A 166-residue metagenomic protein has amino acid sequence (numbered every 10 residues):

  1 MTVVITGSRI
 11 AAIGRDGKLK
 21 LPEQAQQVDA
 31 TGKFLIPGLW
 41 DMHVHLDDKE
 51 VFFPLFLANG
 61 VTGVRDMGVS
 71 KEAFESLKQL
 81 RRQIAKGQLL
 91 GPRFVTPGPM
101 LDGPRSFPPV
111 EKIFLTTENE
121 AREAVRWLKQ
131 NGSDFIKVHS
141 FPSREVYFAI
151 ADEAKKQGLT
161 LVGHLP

Functional and structural regions predicted by a protein language model:
M1-I36: Histidine-rich, glycine-flanked metal-binding segment
A30, F34-L35, M42, F52-P166: Divalent-metal coordination cores built from histidine and acidic residues
D41, L46-D47: Short active-site segment of divalent metal-dependent hydrolases/proteases that encodes the spacing between
